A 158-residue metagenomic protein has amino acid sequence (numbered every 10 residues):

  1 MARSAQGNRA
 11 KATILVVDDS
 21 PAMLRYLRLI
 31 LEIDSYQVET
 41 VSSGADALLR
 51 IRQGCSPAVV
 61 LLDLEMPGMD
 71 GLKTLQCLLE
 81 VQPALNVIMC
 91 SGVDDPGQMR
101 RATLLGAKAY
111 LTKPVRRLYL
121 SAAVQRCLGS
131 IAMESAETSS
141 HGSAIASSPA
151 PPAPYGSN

Functional and structural regions predicted by a protein language model:
A2, G129-N158: CheY-like receiver
P21-E39: Two-component/phosphorelay signaling modules centered on CheY-like receiver
T40-V59: Acidic, metal-coordinating helix/loop segments flanking the phosphotransfer/catalytic sites of two-component signaling
L49, L72-A84, L104: Short amphipathic alpha-helix used as the core "switch/output" element in two-component signaling
M66: Receiver (REC) domain active-site loop signature in two-component systems and cognate sites in sensor histidine kinases
K73, D94-A109: Alpha4 helix (beta4-alpha4-beta5 surface) of REC/receiver domains from two-component response regulators
G97, V115-V124: C-terminal output helix
